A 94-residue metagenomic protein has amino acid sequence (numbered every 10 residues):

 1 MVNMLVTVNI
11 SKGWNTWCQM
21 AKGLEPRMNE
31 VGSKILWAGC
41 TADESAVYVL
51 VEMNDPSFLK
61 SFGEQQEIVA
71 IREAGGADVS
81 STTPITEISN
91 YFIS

Functional and structural regions predicted by a protein language model:
M1-S94: Short S/T/G/P-rich N-terminal loop/turn motif that feeds into the first structured element of a domain
